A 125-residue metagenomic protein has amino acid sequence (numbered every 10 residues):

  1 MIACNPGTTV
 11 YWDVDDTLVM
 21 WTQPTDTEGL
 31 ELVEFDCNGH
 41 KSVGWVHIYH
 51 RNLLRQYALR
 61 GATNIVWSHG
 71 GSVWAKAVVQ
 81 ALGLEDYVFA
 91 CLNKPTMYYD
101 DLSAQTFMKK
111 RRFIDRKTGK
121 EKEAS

Functional and structural regions predicted by a protein language model:
M1-S125: HAD-like aspartate-dependent phosphatase fold
